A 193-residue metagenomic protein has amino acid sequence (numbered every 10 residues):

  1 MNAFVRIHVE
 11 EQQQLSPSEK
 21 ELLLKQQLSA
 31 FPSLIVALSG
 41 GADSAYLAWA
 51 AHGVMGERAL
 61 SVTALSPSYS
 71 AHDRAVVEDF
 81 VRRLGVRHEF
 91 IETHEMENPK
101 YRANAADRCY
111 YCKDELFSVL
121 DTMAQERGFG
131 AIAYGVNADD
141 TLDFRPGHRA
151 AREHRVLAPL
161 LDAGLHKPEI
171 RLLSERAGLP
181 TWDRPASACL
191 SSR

Functional and structural regions predicted by a protein language model:
N2-R176: ATP-dependent adenylation/nucleotidyltransferase module used to activate substrates
H166, E175-R193: Histidine/lysine/aspartate-rich catalytic loop segments that bind and position anionic ligands
